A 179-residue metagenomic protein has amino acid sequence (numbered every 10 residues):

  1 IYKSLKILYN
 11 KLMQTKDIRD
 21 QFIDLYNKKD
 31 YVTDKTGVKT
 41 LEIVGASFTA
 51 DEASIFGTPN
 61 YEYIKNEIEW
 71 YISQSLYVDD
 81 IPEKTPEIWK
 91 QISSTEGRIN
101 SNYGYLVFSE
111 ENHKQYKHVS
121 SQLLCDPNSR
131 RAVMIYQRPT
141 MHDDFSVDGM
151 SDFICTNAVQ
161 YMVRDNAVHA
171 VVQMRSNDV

Functional and structural regions predicted by a protein language model:
L5-V179: Terminal, non-catalytic protein-protein interaction segments that mediate quaternary/complex assembly
